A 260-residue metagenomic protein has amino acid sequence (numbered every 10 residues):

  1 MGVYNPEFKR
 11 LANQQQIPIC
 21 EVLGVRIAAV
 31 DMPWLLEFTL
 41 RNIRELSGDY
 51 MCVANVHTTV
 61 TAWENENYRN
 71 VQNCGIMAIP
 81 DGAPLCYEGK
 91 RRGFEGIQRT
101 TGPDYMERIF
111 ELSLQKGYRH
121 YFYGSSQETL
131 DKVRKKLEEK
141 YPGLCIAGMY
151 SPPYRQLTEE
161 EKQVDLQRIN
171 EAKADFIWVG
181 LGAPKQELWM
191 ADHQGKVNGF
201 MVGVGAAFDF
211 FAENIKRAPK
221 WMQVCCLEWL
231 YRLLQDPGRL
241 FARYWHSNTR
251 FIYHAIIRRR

Functional and structural regions predicted by a protein language model:
G2-D104: N-terminal nucleotide/polyanion-binding subdomain common to many enzyme families
G48, Y118, V197-G199: A short helix->loop->beta-strand "cap" motif at the edges of active sites that frequently abuts
E66-C74, E187-A206: A short, gly/pro- and small-residue-rich
L85-Y87, K185, A207-A212: Short gly/pro/ser/thr-enriched loop/turn and capping motifs at secondary-structure boundaries
C86-G89, R217-R260: A transmembrane-helix-recognition feature enriched in membrane-embedded lipid enzymes and envelope glyco-/phospholipid
C86-R168, A172: Conserved beta-alpha
S151-L157, G199-Q235: Short, flexible loop segments at boundaries between secondary-structure elements
I169, K173-W178, G182-A183: Proline-aspartate-enriched helix->loop->beta-strand connector
